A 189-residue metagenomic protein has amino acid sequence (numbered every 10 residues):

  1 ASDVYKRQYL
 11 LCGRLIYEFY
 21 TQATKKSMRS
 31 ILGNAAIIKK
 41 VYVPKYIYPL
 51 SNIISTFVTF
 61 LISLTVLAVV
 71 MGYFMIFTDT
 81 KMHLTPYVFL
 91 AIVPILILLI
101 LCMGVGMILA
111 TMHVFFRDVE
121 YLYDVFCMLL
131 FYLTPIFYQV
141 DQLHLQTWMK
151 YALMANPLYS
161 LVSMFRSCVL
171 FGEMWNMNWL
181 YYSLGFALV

Functional and structural regions predicted by a protein language model:
A1-Y5: Short, small-residue-biased leader/transition segments that mark boundaries at the very start of proteins
K6-Y73, V125: Hydrophobic alpha-helical transmembrane segments of multi-pass membrane transport proteins
R7-F19, V88-G104, M128-Y132: Small-residue-enriched core segments of transmembrane alpha-helices in multipass membrane transport and channel
Y20, R29-I31, M103-G106, L143-H144 (+1 more regions): Short hydrophobic/aromatic segments of transmembrane alpha-helices and their interfaces
Q22-T24, C102-G106, I136-Y138: Juxtamembrane membrane-interface segments at transmembrane alpha-helix termini
T24-P44, F115-L129, I136, A155-L158 (+2 more regions): Intracellular alpha-helical coupling/juxtamembrane segments of multi-pass membrane proteins
K45, N52-D124, E173-V189: Alpha-helical transmembrane segments and their short interhelical loops
Y132-Y181: Short hydrophobic, aromatic-rich alpha-helical segments embedded in or entering the lipid bilayer of multi-pass
